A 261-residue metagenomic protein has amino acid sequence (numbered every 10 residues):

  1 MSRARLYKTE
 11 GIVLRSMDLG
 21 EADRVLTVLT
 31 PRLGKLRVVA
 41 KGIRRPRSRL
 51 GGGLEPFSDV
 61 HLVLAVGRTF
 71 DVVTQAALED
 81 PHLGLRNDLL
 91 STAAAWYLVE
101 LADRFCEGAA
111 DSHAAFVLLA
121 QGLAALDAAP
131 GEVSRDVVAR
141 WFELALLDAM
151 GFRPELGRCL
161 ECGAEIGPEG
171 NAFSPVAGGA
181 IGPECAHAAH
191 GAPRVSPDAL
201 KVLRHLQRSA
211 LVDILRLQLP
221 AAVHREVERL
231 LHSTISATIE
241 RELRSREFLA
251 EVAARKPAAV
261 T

Functional and structural regions predicted by a protein language model:
M1-T261: Non-catalytic alpha-helical scaffolds and adjoining flexible linkers that form interface surfaces for assembly
